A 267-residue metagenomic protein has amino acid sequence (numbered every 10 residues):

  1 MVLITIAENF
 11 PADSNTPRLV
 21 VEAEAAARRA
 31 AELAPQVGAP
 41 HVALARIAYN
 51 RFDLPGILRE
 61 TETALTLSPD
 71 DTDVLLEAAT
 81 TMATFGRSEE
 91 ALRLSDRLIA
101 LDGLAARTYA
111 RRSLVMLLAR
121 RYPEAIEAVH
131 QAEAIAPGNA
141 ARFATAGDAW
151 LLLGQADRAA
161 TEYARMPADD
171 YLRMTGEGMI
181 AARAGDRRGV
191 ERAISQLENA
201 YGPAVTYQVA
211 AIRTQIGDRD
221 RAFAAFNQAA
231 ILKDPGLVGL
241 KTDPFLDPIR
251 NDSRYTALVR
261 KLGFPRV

Functional and structural regions predicted by a protein language model:
M1-T5: Extended, hydrophobic/aromatic-rich amphipathic alpha-helical segments that build helical scaffolds
A7-F10, S14-R28, V37-A45, P55-V267: Alpha-helical protein-protein interaction modules
E32-L33: Outer-membrane beta-barrel channel domains
